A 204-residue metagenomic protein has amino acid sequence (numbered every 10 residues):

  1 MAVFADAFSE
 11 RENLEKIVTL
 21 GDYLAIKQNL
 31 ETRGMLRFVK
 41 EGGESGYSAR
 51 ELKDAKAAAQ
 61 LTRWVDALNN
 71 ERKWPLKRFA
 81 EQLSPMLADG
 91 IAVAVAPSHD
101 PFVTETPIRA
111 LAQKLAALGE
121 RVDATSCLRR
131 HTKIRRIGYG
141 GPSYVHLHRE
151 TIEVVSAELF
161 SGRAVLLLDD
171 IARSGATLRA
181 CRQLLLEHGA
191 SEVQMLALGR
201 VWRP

Functional and structural regions predicted by a protein language model:
M1-A92, D100-P101, R129-S161, V201: Active-site-facing substrate-recognition patch
P85, Q113, A117, Q183 (+1 more regions): Short, well-ordered alpha-helices that flank and scaffold nucleotide-derived cofactor binding pockets
A92-V93, G119-R129: A short coil-to-beta-strand element that immediately follows conserved catalytic motifs
V95-P97, H131, L168-D169, G175: Short His-Asn-centered micro-motif
S98-P107: Glycine-rich phosphate-binding loops at beta-strand->alpha-helix junctions
P107-Q113: Charged helix-capping and loop-helix junction motifs
L115-A124, G189-V193: Structural alpha-beta junctions
I137-P204: PRPP/pyrophosphate-binding module of the type I phosphoribosyltransferase fold
